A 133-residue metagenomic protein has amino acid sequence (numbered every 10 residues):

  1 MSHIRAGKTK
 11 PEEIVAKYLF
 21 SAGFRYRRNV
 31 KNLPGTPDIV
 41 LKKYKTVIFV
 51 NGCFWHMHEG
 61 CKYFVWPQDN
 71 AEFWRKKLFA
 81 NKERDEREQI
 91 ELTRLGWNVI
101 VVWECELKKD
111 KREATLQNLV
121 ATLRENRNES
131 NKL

Functional and structural regions predicted by a protein language model:
M1-V101, C105-L133: Nucleic-acid endo/exonuclease domains
